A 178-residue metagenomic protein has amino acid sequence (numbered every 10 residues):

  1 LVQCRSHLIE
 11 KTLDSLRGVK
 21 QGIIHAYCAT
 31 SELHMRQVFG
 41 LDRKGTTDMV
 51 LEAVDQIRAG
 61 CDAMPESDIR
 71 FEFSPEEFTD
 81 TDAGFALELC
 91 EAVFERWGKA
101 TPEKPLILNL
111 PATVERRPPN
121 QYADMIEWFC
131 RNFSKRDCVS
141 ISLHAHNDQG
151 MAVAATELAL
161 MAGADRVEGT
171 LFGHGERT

Functional and structural regions predicted by a protein language model:
L1-T178: Catalytic cores and adjacent flexible loops of soluble metabolic enzymes that perform enolate/carbanion chemistry on
